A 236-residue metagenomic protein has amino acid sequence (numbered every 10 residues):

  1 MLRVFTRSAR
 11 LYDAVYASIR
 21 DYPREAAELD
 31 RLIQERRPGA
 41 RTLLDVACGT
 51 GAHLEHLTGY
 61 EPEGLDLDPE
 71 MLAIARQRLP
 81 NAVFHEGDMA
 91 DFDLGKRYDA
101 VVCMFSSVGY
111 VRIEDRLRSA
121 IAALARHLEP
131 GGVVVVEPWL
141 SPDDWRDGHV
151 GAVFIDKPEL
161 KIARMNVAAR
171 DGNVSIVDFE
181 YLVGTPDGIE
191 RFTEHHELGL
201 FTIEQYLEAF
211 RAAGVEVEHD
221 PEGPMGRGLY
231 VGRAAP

Functional and structural regions predicted by a protein language model:
M1-G39: Conserved class I S-adenosyl-L-methionine
G39-G49: Conserved class I S-adenosyl-L-methionine
G51-D91: Class I SAM-dependent methyltransferase SAM/SAH-binding core
D93-A100: A short acidic, Gly/Pro-enriched loop at the edge of an enzyme's catalytic core that lines a small-molecule cofactor
M104-S106: Residues lining the SAM
R118-P130: A short glycine-rich, Lys/Arg-flanked "PGG" loop and its adjoining helix->strand segment in the class I
V135-Q205: SAM-dependent methyltransferase
I203-P236: C-terminal lobe and adjacent flexible extensions of AdoMet/dcAdoMet transferase-like proteins
